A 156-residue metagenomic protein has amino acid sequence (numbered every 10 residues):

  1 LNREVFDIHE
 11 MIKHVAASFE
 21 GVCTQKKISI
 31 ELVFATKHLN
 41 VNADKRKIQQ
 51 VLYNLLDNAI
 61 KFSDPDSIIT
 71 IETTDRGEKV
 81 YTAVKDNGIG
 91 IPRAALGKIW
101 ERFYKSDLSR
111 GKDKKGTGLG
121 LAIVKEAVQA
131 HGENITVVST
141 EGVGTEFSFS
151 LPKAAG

Functional and structural regions predicted by a protein language model:
N2-D7, T24, S29-L39: Conserved catalytic submotifs in the C-terminal HATPase_c
K13-Q25: Short alpha-helical segment within the cytosolic histidine kinase core of two-component systems
A59-I60: Short helix-loop "hinge" at the ATP-lid/N-box region of the Bergerat-fold HATPase_c
D66-E78: Short beta-strand/loop element within the Bergerat-fold HATPase_c
D86: Acidic ATP/Mg2+-coordinating residue in the GHKL
I91-K105: Short conserved segment of the HATPase_c
G132-E133: Conserved glycine-rich
